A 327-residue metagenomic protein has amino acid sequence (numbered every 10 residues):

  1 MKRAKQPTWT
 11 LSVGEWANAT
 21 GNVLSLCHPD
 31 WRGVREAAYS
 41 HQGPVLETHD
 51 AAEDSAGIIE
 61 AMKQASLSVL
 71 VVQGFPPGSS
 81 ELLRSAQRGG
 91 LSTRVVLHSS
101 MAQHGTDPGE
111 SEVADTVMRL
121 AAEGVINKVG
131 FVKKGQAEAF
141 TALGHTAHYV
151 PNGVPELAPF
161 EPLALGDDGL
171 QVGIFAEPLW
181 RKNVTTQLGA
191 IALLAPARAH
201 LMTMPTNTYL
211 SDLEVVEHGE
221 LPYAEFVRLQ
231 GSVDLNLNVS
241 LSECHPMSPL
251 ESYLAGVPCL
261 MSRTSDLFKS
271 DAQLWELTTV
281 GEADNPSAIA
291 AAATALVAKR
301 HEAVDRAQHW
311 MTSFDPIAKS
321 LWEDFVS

Functional and structural regions predicted by a protein language model:
M1-L82: N-terminal pre-catalytic "stem/leader" segment of glycosyltransferase-like enzymes
V69-V71, A86-G105: Active-site proximal beta-strand in glycosyltransferases
G105-T106, T141, Y149-G169: Acidic anion/phosphate-binding donor-loop and adjacent secondary structure in glycosyltransferase catalytic cores
G109-K128: Membrane-proximal helix-turn-helix segments that form the acceptor-binding/catalytic region of lipid-linked
P162-K182, L188-A192: Conserved donor-binding/catalytic core segment of Leloir-type glycosyltransferases
L241: Aromatic "clamp/platform" in nucleotide-sugar-dependent glycosyltransferases that forms part of the donor/acceptor
P258-T264: Short hydrophobic beta-strand element within catalytic cores of glycosyltransferases and related nucleotide-activated
A283-S287, V297-S327: A charged, aromatic-enriched C-terminal amphipathic alpha-helix characteristic of glycosyltransferases across folds
